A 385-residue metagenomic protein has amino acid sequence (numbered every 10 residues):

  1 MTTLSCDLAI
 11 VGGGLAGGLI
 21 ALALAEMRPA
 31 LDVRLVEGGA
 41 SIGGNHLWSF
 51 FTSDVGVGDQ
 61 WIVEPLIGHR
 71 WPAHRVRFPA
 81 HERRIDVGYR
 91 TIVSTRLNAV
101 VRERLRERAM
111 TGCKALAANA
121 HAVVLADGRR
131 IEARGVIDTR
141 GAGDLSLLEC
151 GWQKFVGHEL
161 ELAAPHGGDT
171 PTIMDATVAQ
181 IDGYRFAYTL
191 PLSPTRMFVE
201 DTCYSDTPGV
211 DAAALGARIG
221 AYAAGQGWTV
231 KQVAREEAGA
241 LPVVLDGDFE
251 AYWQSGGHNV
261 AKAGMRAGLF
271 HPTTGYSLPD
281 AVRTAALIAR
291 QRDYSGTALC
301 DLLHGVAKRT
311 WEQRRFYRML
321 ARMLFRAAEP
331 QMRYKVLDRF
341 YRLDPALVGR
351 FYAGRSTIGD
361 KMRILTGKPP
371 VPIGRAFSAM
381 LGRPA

Functional and structural regions predicted by a protein language model:
T2-L35: N-terminal Rossmann-like FAD-binding beta1-loop-alpha1 element of flavoenzymes
A23-M27, L31-A80, V156: N-terminal FAD cofactor-binding segment of flavoenzymes
T52-A120: A conserved beta-strand/loop capping segment in the N-terminal third of enzymes that catalyze redox or closely related
R108-V233, L245-A251: Predominantly flavin-linked oxidoreductase catalytic cores and closely associated redox partners
I181-Y184, A240-K262, E312, F316 (+1 more regions): FAD-binding beta-loop-beta segment adjacent to the flavin cofactor pocket
T189, T195, S255-T273: Short FAD-binding loop at a beta-strand-to-alpha-helix junction that anchors the flavin cofactor in diverse
P208-A238, A261, V282-A307: Flavin-binding catalytic cores
A286-A385: C-terminal helical "tail/cap" subdomain of flavin- and related membrane-associated enzymes
